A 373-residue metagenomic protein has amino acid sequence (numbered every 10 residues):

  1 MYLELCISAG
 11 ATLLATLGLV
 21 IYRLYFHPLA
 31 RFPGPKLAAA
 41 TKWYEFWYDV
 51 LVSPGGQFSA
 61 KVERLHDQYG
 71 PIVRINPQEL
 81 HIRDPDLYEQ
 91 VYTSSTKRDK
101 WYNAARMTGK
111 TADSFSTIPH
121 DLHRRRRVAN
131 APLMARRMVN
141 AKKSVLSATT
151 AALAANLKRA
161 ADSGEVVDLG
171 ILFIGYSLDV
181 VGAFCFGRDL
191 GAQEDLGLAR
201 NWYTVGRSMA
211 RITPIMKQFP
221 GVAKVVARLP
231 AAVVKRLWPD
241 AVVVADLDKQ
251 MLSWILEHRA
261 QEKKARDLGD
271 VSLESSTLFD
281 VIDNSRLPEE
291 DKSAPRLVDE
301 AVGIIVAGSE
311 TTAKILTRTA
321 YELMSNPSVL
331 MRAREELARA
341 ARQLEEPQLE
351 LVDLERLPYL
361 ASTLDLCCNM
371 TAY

Functional and structural regions predicted by a protein language model:
Y2-R125, S147-A152, N156, Y176 (+3 more regions): N-terminal membrane-proximal hinge/A-helix region immediately C-terminal to the signal-anchor transmembrane segment
L29-P33, D49-G56, R136-N140, L268 (+1 more regions): Conserved, non-catalytic sequence blocks in retroelement Pol enzymes and Pol-derived host proteins
K61, A129, V180, E300 (+2 more regions): Short, hydrophobic/aromatic alpha-helical segments in well-folded domains
G70, V306-E310, M324-S328: Residues in soluble alpha-helical coiled-coils and helical-bundle/repeat scaffolds
D99-M107, A141-L316, R332: Cytochrome P450 heme-thiolate monooxygenase catalytic core
S147, N201-S208, L268-E274, E322-Y373: Cytochrome P450 I-helix active-site segment
A183, R318-S325: Short glycine/serine- and small hydrophobic-enriched flexible loop segments
